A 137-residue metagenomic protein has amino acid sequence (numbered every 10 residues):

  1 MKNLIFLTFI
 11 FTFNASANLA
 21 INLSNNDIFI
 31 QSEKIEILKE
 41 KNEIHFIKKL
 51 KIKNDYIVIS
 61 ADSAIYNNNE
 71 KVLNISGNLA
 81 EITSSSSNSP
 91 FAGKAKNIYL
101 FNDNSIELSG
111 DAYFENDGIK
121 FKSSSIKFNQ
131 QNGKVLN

Functional and structural regions predicted by a protein language model:
L4-F13: Sec-dependent N-terminal signal peptides
A17-N137: N-terminal amphipathic/hydrophobic interface segments
